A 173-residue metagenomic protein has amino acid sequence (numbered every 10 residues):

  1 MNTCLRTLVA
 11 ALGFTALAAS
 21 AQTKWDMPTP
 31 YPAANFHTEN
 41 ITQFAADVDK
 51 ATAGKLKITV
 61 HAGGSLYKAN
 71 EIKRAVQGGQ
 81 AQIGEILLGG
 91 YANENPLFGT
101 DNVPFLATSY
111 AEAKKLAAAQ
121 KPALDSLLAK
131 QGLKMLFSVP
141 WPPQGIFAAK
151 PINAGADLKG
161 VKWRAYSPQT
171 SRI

Functional and structural regions predicted by a protein language model:
M1-A21: Gram-negative bacterial Sec-dependent N-terminal signal peptides
A19-T29, D49-K57, A129, P151-K162: Immediate post-signal peptide segment of exported/extracytoplasmic ligand-binding proteins
D26-Q43, G63-K68: Extracytoplasmic "Venus flytrap"
A34-T59, A119, A123, R172-I173: Short, polar/charged alpha-helical segment
A45-A46, Q82, L87-I173: Contiguous mixed-secondary-structure segments that line small-molecule binding/active-site clefts of soluble domains
A53-K57, I72-I86, V161-R164: Alpha-to-beta junction loops
T59-H61, L136: General small-molecule cofactor/ligand-binding pocket signal
H61-R74, Y166-Q169: Short helix-initiation/N-cap motifs at beta->coil->alpha
